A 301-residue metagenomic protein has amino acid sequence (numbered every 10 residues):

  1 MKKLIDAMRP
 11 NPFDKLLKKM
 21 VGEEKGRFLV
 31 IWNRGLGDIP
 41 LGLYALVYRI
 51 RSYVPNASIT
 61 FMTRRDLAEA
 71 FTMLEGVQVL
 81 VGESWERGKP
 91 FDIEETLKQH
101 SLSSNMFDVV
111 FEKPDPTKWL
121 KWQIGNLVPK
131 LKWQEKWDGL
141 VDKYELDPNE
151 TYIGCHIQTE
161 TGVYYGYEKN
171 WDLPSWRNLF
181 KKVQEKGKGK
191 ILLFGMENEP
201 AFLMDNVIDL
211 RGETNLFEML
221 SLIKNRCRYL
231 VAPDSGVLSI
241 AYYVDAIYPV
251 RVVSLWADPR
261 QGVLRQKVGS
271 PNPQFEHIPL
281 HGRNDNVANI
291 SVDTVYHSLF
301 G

Functional and structural regions predicted by a protein language model:
K2-D6, E86-R87, S101, N105-G154 (+2 more regions): A nucleotide-sugar donor-handling region in carbohydrate enzymes
K3-K118, L238-I240: Active-site and donor-binding regions of nucleotide-sugar-utilizing enzymes
V30-R34, K113-P116, W122, D138-L203: Active-site donor-nucleotide binding/catalytic segment of nucleotide-sugar enzymes
R34-G37, D66-A68, P116-T117, Q158-G162 (+4 more regions): Short, solvent-exposed loop/turn segments at secondary-structure junctions
M62-R64, H156, F194, P233-D234: Replace "coordinates the UDP/GDP/TDP-sugar" with "coordinates nucleotide-activated sugar donors
L74-S84, E94, D108, T117-V128 (+2 more regions): Active-site regions of enzymes building and remodeling cell-envelope glycoconjugates
L173-V263: Donor-binding and catalytic core of enzymes assembling or modifying cell-surface/extracellular glycoconjugates
L210, S239-G301: Nucleotide-sugar donor-binding patch of glycosyltransferase catalytic domains
